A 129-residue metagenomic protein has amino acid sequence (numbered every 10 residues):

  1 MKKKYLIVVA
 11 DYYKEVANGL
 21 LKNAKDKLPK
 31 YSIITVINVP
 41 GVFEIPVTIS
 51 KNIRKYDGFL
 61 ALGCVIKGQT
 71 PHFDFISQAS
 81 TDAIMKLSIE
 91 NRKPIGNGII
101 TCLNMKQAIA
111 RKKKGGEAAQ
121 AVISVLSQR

Functional and structural regions predicted by a protein language model:
K2-V36: Glycine-rich phosphate/diphosphate-binding loop of Rossmann-like nucleotide-binding domains
L6, T35, D57-A61, K93-I99: Structural motif
D11-Y12, C64-V65, I100-L103: Short, ordered loop/turn segments at secondary-structure junctions
K14, N18, K22, V39-F43 (+3 more regions): Electropositive phosphate-/nucleotide-binding environments in soluble metabolic enzymes
K22, D26, K30, S50-K51 (+2 more regions): Short, well-ordered alpha-helices that flank and scaffold nucleotide-derived cofactor binding pockets
K27-R54: Active-site rim loops that border cofactor/substrate pockets in soluble metabolic enzymes
V47-A83: Glycine-rich phosphate-binding loop
S80-R129: C-terminal binding/interaction regions
